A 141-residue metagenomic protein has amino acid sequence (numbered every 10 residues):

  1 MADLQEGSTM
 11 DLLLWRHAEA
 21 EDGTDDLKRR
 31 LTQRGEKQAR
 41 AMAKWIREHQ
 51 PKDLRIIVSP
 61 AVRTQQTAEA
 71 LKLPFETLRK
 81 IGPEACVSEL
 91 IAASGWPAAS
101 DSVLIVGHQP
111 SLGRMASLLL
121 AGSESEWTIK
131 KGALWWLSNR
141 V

Functional and structural regions predicted by a protein language model:
M1-M10, V141: Short, low-complexity, intrinsically disordered N-terminal peptides in bacterial proteins
G7-S88, L112, L120-G132: Active-site-proximal alpha-helix that buttresses catalytic centers in soluble enzyme cores
L12, L54, A99-G107: Generic beta-sheet signal
C86-V103: Internal catalytic or translocation cores that form aromatic/hydrophobic pockets or channels for amphipathic metabolites
A98-D101, G113-A121: Conserved beta-loop-beta/alpha segment of the NTase-like Rossmann-fold superfamily that binds/positions NTPs
P110-S111, V141: Short acidic/polar capping segments at secondary-structure boundaries
W136-S138: Short, well-ordered beta-strand micro-motif
